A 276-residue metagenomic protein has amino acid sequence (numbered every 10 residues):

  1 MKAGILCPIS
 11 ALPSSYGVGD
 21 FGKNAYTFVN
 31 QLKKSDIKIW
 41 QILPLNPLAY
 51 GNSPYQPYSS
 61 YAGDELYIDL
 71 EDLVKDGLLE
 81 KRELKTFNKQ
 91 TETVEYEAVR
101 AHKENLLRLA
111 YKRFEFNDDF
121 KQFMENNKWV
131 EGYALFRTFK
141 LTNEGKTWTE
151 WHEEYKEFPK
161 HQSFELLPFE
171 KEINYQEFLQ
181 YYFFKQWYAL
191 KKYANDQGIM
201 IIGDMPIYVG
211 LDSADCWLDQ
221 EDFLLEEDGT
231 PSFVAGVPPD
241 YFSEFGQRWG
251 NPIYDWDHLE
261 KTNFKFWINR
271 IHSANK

Functional and structural regions predicted by a protein language model:
M1-S10, Y26: N-terminal regions that are enriched for targeting/export leaders and immediately downstream pro/stem segments
A3-C7, K38-Q41, I201-G203: Hydrophobic faces of well-ordered beta-strands that scaffold small-molecule active sites in alpha/beta enzyme cores
P8, S14-G17, N52-F184, V209-K276: Alpha-amylase-like alpha-glycosidases and glucanotransferases acting on alpha-linked glucans and related
K23-L48, S273-K276: Catalytic domains of carbohydrate-active enzymes, especially glycoside hydrolases
L32, I42, F136, A194 (+1 more regions): Conserved, mostly hydrophobic/aromatic
K34-D36, A189-I199, R270-K276: A structural motif corresponding to the C-terminal end of an alpha-helix and its immediate exit/capping segment
Q41-G51, M205-L211: Short, solvent-exposed turn/loop segments enriched in Gly/Ser/Thr/Pro and often Arg
Q176, Q180-G210: Conserved, well-ordered alpha-helix/loop/beta-strand core segments that scaffold catalytic motifs
